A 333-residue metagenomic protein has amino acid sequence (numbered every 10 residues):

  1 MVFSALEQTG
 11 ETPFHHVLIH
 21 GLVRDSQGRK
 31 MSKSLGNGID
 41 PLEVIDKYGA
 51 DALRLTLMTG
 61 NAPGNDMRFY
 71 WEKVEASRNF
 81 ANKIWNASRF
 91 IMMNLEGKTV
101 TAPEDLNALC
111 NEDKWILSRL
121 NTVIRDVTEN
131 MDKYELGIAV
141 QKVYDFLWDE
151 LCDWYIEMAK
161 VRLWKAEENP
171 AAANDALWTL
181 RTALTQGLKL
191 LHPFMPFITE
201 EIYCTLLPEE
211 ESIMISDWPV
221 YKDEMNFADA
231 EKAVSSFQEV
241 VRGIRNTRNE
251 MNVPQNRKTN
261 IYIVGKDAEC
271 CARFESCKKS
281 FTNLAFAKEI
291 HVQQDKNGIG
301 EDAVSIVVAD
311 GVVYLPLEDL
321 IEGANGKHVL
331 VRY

Functional and structural regions predicted by a protein language model:
V2-L6: Hydrophobic "lid/gating" helix adjacent to the active-site nucleophile that controls access to an acyl-thioester pocket
E7-D46, A50, Y70-Y333: Feature 926 captures the class I aminoacyl-tRNA synthetase adenylation module centered on the KMSKS loop
P63-N65: Transmembrane helix-loop junctions at the membrane interface of multipass transporters and ion channels
